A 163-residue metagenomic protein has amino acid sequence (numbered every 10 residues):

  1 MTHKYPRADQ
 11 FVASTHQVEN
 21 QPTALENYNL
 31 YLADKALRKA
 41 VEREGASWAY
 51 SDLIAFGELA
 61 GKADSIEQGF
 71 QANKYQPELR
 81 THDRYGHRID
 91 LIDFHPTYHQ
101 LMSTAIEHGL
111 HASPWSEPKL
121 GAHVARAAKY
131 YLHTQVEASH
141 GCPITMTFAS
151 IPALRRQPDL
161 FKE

Functional and structural regions predicted by a protein language model:
M1-K119: Extended, charge-enriched "interface" segments that sit outside catalytic cores
F94-E163: Glycine-rich flavin
